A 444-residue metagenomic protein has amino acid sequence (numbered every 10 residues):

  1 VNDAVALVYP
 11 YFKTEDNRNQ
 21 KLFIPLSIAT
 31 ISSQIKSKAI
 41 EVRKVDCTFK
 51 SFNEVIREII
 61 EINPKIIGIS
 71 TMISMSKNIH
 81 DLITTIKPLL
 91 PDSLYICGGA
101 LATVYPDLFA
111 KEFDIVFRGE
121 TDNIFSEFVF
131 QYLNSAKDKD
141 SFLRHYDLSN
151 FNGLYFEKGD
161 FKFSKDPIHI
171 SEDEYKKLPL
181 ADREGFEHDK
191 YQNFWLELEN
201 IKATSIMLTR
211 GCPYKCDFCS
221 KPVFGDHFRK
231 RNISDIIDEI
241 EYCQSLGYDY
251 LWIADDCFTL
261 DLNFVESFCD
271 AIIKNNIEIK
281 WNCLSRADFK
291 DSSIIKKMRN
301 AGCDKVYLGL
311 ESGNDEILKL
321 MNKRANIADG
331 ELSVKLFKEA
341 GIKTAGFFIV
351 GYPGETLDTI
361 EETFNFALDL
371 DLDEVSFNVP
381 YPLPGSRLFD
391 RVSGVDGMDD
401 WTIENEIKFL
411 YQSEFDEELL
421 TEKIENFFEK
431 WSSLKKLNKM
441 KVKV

Functional and structural regions predicted by a protein language model:
A4, K65-I66, W252: Structural motif
V5-E15, F151-K165, K343, D358-V444: C-terminal accessory regions of radical SAM enzymes
Y11-K13, L148-L208, N438: N-terminal [4Fe-4S]-dependent radical SAM core
T14-I28: Glycine- and acidic-residue-enriched helix-capping/strand-helix junction motifs
F23, L180-F347, N365: Radical SAM [4Fe-4S] cluster-binding motif and immediate context
S27, Q34-S171, V379-Y381, G385: Glycine-rich beta-alpha loop elements in corrinoid/cobalamin-binding modules across cobalamin-dependent enzymes
T48, M72, A254-D261, R286-A287 (+2 more regions): Short, solvent-exposed turn/loop segments enriched in Gly/Ser/Thr/Pro and often Arg
L108-E127, I295-V306, E362-F377: Structural recognition of alpha->loop->beta junctions
